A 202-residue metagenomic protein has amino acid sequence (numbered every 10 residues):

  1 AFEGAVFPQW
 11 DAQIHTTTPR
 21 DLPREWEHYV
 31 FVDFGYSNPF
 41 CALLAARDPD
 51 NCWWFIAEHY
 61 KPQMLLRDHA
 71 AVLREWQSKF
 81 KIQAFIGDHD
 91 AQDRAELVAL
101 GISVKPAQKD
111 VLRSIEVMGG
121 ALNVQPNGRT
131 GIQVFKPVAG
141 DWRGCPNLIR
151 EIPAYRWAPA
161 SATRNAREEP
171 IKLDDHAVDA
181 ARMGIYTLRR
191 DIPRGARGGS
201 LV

Functional and structural regions predicted by a protein language model:
A1-F34: ATPase catalytic-site recognition across NTP-hydrolyzing enzymes
V32-A42: An active-site-proximal beta-strand-loop segment
Y36, P49, I185, R189: Hydrophobic/aromatic-lined pockets within catalytic cores
F40-A45, R182: Short beta-strand scaffold segments in enzyme catalytic cores
C41, D50-K172, R189-V202: Mg2+-dependent endonuclease catalytic cores in nucleic-acid-processing enzymes, primarily RNase H-like
D174-M183: Basic, amphipathic alpha-helical segments enriched in Lys/Arg and hydrophobic/aromatic residues
